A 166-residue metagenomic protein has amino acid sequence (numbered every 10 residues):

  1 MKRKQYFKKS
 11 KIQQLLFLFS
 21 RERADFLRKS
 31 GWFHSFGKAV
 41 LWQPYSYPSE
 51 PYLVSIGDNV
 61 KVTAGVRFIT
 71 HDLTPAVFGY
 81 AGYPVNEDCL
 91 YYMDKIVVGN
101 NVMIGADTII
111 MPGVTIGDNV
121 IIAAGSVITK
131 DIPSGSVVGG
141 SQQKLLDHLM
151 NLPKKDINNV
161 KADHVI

Functional and structural regions predicted by a protein language model:
M1-W32, G37-K38, V66, H71-P75 (+4 more regions): Terminal amphipathic alpha-helical/low-complexity segments used for targeting or macromolecular assembly
R23, Q43-T115, S141-Q142, H148-M150: Flexible, glycine/small-residue-enriched loop-and-beta-strand segment within the central core of proteins
V40-L41, I122: Hydrophobic, membrane-inserted alpha-helices
G57-N59, T63, N119, A123-G125 (+1 more regions): Outer-envelope exported proteins of Gram-negative bacteria
K61, G82-Y83, D131, V137 (+1 more regions): A generic membrane alpha-helix/interface feature
C89-Y92, V120, G125, V165: A short, terminal or domain-edge coil/loop segment
A106-I121, S126-K130: Beta-rich strand-turn-strand
